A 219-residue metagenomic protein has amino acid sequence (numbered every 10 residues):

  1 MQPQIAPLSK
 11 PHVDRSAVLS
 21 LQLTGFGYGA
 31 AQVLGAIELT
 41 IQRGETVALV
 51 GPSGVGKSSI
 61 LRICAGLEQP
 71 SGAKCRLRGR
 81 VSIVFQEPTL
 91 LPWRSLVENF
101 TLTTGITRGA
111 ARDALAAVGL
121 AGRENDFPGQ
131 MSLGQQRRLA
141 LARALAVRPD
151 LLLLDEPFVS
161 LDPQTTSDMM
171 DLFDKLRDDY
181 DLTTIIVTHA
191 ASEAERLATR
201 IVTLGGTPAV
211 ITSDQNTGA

Functional and structural regions predicted by a protein language model:
A65: Helix-to-loop junction immediately C-terminal to a conserved catalytic motif
D126, V147: Conserved signature/switch motifs of ABC ATPase nucleotide-binding domains
F127-M131, Q135: Conserved ABC ATPase signature
L141: Hydrophobic anchor residue at the start of the ABC signature
L152-E156: Catalytic Walker B motif of ABC-type/P-loop ATPase nucleotide-binding domains
P163-T165: Helix N-cap at the start of a conserved alpha-helix in ABC-type nucleotide-binding domains
D181-V187: Conserved H-loop
